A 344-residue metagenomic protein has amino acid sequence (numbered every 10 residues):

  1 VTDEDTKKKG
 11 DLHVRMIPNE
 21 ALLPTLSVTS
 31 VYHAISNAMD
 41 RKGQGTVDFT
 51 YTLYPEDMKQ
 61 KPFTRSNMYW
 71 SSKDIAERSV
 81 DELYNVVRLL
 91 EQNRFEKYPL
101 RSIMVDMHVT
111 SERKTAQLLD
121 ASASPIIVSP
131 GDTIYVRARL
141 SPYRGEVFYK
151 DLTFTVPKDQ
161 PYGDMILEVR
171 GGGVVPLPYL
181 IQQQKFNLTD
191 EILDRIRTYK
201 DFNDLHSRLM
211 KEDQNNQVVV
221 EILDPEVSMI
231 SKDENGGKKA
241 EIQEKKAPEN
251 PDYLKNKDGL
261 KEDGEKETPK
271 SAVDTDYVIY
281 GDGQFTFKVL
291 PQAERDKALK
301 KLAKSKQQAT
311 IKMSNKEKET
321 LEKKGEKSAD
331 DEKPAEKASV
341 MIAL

Functional and structural regions predicted by a protein language model:
V1-L344: C-terminal recognition in membrane/secretory proteostasis and scaffolding
